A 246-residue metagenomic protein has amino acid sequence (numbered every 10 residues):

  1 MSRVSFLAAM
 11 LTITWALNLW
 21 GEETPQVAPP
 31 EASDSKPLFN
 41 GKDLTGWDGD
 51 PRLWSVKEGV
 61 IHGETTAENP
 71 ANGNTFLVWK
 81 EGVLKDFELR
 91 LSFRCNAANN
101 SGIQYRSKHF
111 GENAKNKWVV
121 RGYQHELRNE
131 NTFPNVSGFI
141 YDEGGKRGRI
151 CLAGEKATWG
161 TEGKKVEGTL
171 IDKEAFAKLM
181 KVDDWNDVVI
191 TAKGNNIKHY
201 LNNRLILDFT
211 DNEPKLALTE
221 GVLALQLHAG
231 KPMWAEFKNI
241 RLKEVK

Functional and structural regions predicted by a protein language model:
M1-L7: Bacterial N-terminal signal peptides that target proteins for export
A8-N18: Bacterial N-terminal signal peptides
W20-K246: Carbohydrate-interacting regions of secretory-pathway proteins
